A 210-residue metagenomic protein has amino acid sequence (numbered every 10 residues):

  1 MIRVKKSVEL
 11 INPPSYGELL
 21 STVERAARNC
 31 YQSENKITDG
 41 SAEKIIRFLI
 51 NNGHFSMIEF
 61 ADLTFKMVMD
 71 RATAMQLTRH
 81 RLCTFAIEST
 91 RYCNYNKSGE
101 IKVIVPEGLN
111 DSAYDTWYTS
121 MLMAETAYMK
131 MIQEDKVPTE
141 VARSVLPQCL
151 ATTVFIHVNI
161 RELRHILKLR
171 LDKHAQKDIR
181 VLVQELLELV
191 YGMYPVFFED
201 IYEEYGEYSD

Functional and structural regions predicted by a protein language model:
M1-D210: Family-specific signature for flavin-dependent thymidylate synthase
